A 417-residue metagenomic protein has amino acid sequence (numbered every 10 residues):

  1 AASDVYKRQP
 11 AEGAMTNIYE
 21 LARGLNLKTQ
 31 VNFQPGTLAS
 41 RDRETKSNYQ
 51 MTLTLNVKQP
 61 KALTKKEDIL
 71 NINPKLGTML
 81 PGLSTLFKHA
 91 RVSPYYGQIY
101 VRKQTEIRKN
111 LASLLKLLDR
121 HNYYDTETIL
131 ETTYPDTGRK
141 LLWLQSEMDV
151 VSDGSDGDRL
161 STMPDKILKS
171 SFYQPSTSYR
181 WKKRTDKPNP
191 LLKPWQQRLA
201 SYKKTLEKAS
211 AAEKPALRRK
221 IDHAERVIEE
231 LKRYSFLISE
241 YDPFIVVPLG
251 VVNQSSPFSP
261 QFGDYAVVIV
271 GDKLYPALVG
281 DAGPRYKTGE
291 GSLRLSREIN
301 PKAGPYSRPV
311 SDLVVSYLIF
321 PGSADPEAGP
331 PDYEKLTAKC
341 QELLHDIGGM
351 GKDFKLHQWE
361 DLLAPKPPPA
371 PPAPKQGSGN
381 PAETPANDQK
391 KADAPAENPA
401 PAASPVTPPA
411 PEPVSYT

Functional and structural regions predicted by a protein language model:
A1-Y6: Short, small-residue-biased leader/transition segments that mark boundaries at the very start of proteins
R8-Q59: N-terminal zymogen propeptides
Y49-P284: Long, compositionally biased stretches
R285-L295: Short, solvent-exposed secondary-structure boundary/capping segments
L295-K302: Short active-site loop/helix that positions an aromatic residue
P305-D312: Intrinsically disordered, low-complexity linker and terminal regions at domain boundaries
L313-G377, P381: Low-complexity, Gly/Ser/Thr/Pro-rich intrinsically disordered linker/tail segments
K366-Y416: Compositionally biased, proline/threonine/alanine/serine-rich low-complexity intrinsically disordered stretches
